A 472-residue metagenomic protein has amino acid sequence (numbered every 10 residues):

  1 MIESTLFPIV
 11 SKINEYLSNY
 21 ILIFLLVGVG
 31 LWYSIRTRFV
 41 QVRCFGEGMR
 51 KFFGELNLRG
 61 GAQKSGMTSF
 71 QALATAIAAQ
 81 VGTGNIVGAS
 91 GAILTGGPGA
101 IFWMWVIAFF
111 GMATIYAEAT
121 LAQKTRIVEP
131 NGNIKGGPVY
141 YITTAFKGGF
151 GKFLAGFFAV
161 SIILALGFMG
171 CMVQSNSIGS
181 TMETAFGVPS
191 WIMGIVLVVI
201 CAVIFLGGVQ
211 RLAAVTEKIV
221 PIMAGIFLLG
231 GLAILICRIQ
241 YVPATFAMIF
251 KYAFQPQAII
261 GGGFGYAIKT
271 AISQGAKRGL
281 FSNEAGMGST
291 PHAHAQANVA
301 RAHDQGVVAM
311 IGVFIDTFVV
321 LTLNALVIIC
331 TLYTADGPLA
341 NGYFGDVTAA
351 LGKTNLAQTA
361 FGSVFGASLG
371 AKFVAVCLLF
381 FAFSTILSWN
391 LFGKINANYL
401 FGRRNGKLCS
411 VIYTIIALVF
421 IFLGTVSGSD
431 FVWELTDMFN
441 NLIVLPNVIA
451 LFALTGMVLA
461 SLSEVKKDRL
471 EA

Functional and structural regions predicted by a protein language model:
M1-T83, I93-A100, G111, F422 (+1 more regions): N-terminal alpha-helical transmembrane segments of multi-pass membrane transport and channel/translocase proteins
T5-L6, R36-Q41, G84-A89, G167-G179 (+6 more regions): Transmembrane helix-loop junctions in multi-pass membrane proteins
L25-V29, R36-M49, F158, S175-M182 (+6 more regions): Membrane-interface loop-to-helix entry segments
V29-S34, I107-G132, V139, T143-N176 (+3 more regions): Helix-loop-helix module between adjacent transmembrane segments
F39-M67, G91, G97-A100, A113-G149 (+4 more regions): Flexible loop linkers connecting adjacent transmembrane helices in multi-pass alpha-helical membrane transporters
G60-L94, L121-K124, P130-V139, T143-A145 (+2 more regions): Alpha-helical membrane segments and immediately flanking helix-loop junctions that form or couple to the substrate/ion
F110-E118, I195-V209, V220-Q240, S273 (+3 more regions): Selective recognition of specific alpha-helical transmembrane segments in multi-pass small-molecule
Y116-R126, P130, L232-M248, P256-G263 (+3 more regions): Extracellular/periplasmic helix-exit of transmembrane alpha-helices
